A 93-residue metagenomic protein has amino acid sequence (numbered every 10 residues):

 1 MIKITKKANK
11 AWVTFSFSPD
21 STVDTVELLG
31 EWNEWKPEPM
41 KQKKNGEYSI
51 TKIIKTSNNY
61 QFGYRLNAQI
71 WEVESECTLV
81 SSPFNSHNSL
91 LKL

Functional and structural regions predicted by a protein language model:
M1-A11: Extracellular ectodomain segments of secreted/surface proteins
N9-S57, N67-L93: Aromatic-rich carbohydrate-binding modules that target alpha-glucans
N58-F62: Exposed beta-strand face motif in extracellular beta-rich ectodomains
